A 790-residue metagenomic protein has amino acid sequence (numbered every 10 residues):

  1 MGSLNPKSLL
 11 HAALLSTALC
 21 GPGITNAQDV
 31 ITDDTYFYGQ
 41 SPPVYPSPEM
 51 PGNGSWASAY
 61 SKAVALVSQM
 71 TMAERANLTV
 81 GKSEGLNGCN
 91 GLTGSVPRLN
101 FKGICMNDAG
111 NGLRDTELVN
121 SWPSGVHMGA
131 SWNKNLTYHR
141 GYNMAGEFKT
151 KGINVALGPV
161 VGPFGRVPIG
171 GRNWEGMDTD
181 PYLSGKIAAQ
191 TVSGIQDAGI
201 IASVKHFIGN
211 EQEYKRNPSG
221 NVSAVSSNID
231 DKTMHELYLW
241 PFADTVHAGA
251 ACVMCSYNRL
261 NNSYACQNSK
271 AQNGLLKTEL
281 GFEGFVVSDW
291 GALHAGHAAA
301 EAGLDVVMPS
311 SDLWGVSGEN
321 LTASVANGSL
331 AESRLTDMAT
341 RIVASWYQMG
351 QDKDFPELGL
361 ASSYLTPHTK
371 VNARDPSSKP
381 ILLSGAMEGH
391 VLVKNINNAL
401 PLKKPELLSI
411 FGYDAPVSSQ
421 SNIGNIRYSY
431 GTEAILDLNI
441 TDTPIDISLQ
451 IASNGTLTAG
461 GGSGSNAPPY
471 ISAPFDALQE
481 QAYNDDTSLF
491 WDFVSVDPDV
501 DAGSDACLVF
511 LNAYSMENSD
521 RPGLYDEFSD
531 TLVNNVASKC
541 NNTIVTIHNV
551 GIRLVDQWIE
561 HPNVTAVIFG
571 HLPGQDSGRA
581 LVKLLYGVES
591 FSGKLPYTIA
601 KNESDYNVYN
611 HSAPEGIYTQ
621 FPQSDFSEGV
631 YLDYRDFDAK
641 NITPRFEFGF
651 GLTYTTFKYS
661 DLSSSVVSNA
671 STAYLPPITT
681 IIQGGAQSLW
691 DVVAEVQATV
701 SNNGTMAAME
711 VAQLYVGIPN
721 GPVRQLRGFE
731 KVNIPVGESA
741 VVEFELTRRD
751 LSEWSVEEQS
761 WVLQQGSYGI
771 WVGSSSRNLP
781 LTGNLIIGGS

Functional and structural regions predicted by a protein language model:
M1-Q28: Fungal secretory targeting signals
G23-W754, S760, S767-V772, S776-R777: Glycoside hydrolase catalytic-domain context in secreted enzymes
Q765-G769, L785-I787: A short, solvent-exposed, low-complexity linear motif enriched for acidic/polar residues with Pro/Gly/Ser/Thr
N778-S790: Short beta-strand elements
